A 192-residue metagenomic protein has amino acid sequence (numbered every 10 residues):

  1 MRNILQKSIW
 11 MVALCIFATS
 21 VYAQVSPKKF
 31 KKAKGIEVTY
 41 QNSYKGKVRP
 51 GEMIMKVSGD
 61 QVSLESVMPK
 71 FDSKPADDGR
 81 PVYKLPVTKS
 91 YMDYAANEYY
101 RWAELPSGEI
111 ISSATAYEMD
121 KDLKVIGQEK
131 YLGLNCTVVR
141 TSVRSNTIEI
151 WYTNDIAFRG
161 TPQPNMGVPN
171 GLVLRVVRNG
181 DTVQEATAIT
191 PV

Functional and structural regions predicted by a protein language model:
M1-K28: Bacterial Sec-dependent N-terminal signal peptides
V25-V192: Extended soluble regions of mature proteins
